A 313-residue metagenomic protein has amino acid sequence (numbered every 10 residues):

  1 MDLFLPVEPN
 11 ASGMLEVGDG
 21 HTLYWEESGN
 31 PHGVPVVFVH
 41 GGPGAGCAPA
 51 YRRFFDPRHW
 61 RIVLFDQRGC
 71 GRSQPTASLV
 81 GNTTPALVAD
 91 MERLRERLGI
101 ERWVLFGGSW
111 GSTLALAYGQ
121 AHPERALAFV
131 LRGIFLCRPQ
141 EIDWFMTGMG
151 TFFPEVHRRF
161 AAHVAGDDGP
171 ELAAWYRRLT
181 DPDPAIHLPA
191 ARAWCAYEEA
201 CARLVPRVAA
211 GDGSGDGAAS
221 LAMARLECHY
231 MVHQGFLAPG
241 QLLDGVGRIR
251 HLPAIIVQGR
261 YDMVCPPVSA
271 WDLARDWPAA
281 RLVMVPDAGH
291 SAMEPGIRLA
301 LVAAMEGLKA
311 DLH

Functional and structural regions predicted by a protein language model:
D2-L23, E227: N-terminal cap/lid segment of alpha/beta-hydrolase-fold proteins
V17-P75: Conserved HGGG/HGGXW glycine-rich cap/lid loop of the alpha/beta-hydrolase fold
P85-W103: Conserved acidic catalytic loop of the alpha/beta-hydrolase fold
E101-Q140: Conserved hydrolase catalytic core segment
E124-A174: A catalytic-pocket lid/entrance helix-loop region that shapes and gates access to the active site across common
I249-R250, I256-Q258: Short beta-strand/loop motif that positions the catalytic acidic residue of the alpha/beta-hydrolase fold
M263-S269: Conserved alpha/beta-hydrolase "acid-adjacent" motif
A280-H313: Catalytic active-site module of serine/aspartate enzymes centered on a nucleophile-bearing elbow/loop
